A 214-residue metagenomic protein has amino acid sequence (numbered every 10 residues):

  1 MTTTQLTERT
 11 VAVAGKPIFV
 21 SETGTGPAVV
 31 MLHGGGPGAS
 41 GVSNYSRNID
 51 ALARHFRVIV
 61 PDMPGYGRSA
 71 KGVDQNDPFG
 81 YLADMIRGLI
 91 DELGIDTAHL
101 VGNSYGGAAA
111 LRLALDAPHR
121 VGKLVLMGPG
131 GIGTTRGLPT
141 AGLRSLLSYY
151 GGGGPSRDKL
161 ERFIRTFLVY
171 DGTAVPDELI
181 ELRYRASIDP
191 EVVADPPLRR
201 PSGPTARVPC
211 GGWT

Functional and structural regions predicted by a protein language model:
M1-P17: N-terminal cap/lid segment of alpha/beta-hydrolase-fold proteins
A12-R68: Conserved HGGG/HGGXW glycine-rich cap/lid loop of the alpha/beta-hydrolase fold
S21, I49-A53, V60-V101, Y105: Active-site loop/oxyanion-hole signature of alpha/beta-hydrolase fold enzymes
A28, H55-R57, D96-H99, R120-K123: Structural signature of beta-strand start/N-cap positions in the alpha/beta core of ABC transporter nucleotide-binding
G34-D50, A141-L146, P201-C210: Short, flexible, glycine-rich and Lys/Arg-enriched loop motifs at helix boundaries that contact anionic partners
G41-S43, S69-Q75, T135-L138: Conserved catalytic-core motifs of eukaryotic protein kinase domains, centered on the activation segment
L111, L115, G122-L160: Flexible "cap/lid" loop of the alpha/beta hydrolase fold
P155-G212: Conserved alpha/beta-hydrolase catalytic His-Asp/Glu region
